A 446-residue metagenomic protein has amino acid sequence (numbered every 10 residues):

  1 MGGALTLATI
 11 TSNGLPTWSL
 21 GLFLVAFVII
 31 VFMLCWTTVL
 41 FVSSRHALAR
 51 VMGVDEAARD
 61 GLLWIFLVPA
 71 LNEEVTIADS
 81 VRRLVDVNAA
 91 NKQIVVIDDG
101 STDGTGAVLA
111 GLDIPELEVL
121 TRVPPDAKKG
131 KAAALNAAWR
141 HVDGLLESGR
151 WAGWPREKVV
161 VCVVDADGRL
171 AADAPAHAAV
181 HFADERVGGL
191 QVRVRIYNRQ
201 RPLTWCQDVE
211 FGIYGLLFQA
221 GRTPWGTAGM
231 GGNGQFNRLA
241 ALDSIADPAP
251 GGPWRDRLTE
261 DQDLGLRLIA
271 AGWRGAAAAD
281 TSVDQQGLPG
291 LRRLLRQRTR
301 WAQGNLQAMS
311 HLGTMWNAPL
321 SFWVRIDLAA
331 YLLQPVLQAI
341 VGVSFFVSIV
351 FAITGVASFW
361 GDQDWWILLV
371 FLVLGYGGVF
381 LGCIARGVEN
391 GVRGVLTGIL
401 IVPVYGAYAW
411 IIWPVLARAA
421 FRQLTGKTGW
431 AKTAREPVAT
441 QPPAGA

Functional and structural regions predicted by a protein language model:
M1-D60, C383-R386, I412-Q423: N-terminal membrane-anchoring/stem segments of glycan-assembly enzymes
T38-N91: N-terminal signal-anchor transmembrane helix
E56, Y331-T425: Membrane-embedded multi-pass helical conduit in multi-pass membrane proteins, especially envelope-biosynthetic
R82-K128, D143: Acidic donor-binding segment of Leloir-type glycosyltransferases
T121-P124, K128-K158, A172-L258, T299-A302 (+2 more regions): Long helical/loop segments within the catalytic core of UDP-sugar-dependent glycosyltransferases, especially the large
V161: Short aromatic/hydrophobic "clamp" motif used to bind/position activated sugar donors
D165-R169, L268: The conserved acidic donor/metal-binding loop of glycosyltransferases
Q262-D284: Catalytic donor-sugar/metal-binding loop of nucleotide-sugar-dependent glycosyltransferases
